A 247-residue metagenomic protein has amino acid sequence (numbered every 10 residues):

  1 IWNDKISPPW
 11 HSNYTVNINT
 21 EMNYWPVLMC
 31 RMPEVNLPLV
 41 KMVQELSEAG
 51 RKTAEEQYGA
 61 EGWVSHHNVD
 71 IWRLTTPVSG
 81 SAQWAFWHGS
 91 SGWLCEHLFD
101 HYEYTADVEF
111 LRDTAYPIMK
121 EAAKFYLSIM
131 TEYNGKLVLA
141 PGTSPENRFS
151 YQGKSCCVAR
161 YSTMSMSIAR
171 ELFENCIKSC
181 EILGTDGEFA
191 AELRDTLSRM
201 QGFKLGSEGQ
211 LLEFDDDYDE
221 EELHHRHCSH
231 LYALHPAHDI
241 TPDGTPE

Functional and structural regions predicted by a protein language model:
I1, G62, H225: Conserved oxyanion/phosphate-binding beta-strand-loop segments in alpha/beta enzyme cores
I1, N13, P26, N36-L39 (+3 more regions): Short, solvent-exposed loop/turn and secondary-structure capping segments
I1-P8, K52-Q57, S65, T131-T143 (+1 more regions): Glycine- and aromatic-rich loop/turn segments at beta-sheet edges
I1-W2, M42-Q44, F110-F125, G135-L137: Active/binding-pocket-proximal capping segment
W2-H11, H66-F86, G142-S162, D217: Acidic/His metal-coordination segments adjacent to aromatic residues that form catalytic metal sites in metalloenzymes
W2-N17, W25, K41, A122: Zinc-dependent metallopeptidase catalytic helix centered on the HExxH motif and its immediate flanking segment
V16-K52, E56, W72, Q83-V108 (+2 more regions): Active-site core of glycosidic bond-cleaving carbohydrate-active enzymes
E121-S179: Acidic/histidine-rich catalytic neighborhood
